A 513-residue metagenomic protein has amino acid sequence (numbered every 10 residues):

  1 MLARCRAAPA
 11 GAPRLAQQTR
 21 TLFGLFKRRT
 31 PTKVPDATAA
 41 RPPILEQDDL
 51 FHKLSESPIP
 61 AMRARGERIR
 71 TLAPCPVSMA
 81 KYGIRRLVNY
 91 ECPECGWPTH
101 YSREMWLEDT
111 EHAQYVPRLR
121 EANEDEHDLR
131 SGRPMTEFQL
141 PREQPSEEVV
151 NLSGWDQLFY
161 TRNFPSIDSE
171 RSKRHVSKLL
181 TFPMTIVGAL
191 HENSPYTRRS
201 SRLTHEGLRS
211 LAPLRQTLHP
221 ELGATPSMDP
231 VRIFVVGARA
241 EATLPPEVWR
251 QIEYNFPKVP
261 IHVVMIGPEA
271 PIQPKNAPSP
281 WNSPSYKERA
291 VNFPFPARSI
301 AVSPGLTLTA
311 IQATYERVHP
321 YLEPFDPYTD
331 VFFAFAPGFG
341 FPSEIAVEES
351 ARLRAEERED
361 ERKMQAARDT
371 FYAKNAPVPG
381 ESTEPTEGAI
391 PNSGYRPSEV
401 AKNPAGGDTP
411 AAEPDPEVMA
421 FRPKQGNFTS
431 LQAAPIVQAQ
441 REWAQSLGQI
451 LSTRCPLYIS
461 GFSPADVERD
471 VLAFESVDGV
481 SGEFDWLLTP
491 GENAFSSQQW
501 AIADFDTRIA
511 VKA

Functional and structural regions predicted by a protein language model:
M1-V34: N-terminal mitochondrial targeting presequence
L25-T71: Intrinsically disordered, low-complexity acidic/polar tracts
E46, R65-L72, E111-V331, F335-G338 (+1 more regions): Positively charged, amphipathic N-terminal segments that serve as targeting/anchoring signals
D49-H52, A64, S227, Y395 (+2 more regions): Mature, well-folded catalytic/scaffold domains that follow N-terminal targeting or propeptide regions
C75-S78, C92: Short cysteine-rich clusters marking metal-coordination/redox-active sites
Y82-P98: Canonical RING-type zinc finger of E3 ubiquitin-protein ligases
C95-Q114: Cys/His-coordinated zinc-finger cores
N276-E356, R362, A366-A367, A405-A513: Domain-level detector for long C-terminal conserved domains
